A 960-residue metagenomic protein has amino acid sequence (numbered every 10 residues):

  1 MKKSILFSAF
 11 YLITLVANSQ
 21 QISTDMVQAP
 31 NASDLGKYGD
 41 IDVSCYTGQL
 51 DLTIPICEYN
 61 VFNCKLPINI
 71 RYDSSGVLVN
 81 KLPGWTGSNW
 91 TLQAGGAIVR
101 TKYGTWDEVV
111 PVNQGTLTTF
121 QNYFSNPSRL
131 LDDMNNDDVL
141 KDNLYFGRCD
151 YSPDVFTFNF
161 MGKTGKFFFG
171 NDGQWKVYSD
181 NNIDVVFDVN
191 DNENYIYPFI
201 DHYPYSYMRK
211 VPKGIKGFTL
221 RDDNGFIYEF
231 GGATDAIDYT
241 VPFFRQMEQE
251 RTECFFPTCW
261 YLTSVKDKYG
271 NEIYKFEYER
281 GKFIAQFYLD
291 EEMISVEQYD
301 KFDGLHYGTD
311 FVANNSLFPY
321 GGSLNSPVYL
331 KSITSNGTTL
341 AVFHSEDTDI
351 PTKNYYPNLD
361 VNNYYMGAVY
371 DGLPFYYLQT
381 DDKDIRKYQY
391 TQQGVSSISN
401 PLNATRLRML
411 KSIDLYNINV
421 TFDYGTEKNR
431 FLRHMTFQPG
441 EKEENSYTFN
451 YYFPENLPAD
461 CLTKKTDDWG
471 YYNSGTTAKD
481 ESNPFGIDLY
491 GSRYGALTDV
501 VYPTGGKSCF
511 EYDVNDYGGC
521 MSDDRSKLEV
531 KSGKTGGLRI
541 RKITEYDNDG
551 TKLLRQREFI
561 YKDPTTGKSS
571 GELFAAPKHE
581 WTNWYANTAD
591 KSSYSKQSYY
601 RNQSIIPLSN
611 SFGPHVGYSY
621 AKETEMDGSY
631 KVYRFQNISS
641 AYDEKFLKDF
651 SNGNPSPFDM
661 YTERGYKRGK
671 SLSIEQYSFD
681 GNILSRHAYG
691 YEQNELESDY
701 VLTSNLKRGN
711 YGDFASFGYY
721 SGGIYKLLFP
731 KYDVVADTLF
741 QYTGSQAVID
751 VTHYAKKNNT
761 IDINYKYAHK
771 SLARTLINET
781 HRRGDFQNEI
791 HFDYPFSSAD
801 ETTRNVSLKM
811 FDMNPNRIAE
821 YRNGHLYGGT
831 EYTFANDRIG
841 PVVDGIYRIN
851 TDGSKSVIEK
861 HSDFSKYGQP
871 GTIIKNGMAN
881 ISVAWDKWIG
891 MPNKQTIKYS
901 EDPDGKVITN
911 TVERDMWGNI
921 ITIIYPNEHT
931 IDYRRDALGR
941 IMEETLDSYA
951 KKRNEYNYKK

Functional and structural regions predicted by a protein language model:
M1-I22: Bacterial Sec-dependent N-terminal signal peptides
Q20-Y261, D267-K268, F311-L324, F453-G491 (+1 more regions): Long, intrinsically disordered, low-complexity, charged/polar and glycine-rich segments
G48-T53, P212-T219, C259-S264, S326-S332 (+12 more regions): Short, hydrophobic/aromatic-rich segments at coil-to-beta transitions
D222-G225, D267-E272, E279, S335-T338 (+12 more regions): Acidic, low-complexity segments
Q249-Y288, M293-I294: Long, hydrophobic, well-ordered secondary-structure blocks that form the structural core and pocket-lining surfaces
E277-A404, N682-I724: Solenoidal tandem-repeat scaffolds enriched in leucines and small polar residues
K464-G506, L826-G828, I846, S856-K860 (+1 more regions): Extracellular low-complexity, Gly/Ser/Thr-rich intrinsically disordered linkers and protease-sensitive activation/hinge
N583-S609, Y720-D733, F740-Q746, H753 (+1 more regions): Long compositionally biased, domain-poor regions of proteins
